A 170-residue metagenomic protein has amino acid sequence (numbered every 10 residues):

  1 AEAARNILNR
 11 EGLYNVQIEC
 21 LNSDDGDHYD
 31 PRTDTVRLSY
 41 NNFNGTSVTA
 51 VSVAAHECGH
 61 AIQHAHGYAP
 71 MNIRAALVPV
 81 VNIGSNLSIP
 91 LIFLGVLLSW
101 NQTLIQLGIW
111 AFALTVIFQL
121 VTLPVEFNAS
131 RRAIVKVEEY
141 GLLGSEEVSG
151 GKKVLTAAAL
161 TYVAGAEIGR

Functional and structural regions predicted by a protein language model:
A1-G84, I117-I168: Polar-ligand-bearing catalytic/cofactor-coordination segments of membrane-embedded or membrane-tethered inner-membrane
Q63, S99, F112, G169: Short, electropositive, low-hydrophobicity segments enriched in small/polar residues
L77-Q102, K136: Post-HExxH zinc-binding segment in Zn-dependent metallohydrolases
G95, A111-T122: Alpha-helical transmembrane segments of multi-pass membrane proteins
N101-A111: Hydrophobic alpha-helical transmembrane segments
